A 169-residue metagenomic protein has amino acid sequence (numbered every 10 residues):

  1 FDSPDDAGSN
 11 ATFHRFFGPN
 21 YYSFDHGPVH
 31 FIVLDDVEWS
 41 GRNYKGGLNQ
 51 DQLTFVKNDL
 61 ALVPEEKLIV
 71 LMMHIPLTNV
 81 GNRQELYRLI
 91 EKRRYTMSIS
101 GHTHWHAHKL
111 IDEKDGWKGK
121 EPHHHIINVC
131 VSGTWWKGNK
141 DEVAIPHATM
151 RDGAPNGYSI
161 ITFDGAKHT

Functional and structural regions predicted by a protein language model:
F1-L68, G81-T162, H168: Extended active-site neighborhood of metal-dependent phosphoesterases/phosphodiesterases
I75-P76, I90: Extracellular glycoside hydrolase catalytic/binding regions
